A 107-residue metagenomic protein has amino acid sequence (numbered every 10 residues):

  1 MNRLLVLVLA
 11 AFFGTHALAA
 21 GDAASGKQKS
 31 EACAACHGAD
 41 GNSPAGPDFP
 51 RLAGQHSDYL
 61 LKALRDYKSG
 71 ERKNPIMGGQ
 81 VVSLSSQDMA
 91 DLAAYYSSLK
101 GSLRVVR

Functional and structural regions predicted by a protein language model:
M1-L4: Positively charged n-region of N-terminal signal peptides that target proteins for export
V6-T15: Bacterial N-terminal signal peptides
G14-S30, D40-D48, G101, V106-R107: Electrostatic cytochrome c docking/interface patches
A20, A39, Q80, Y95: Residue-level hotspots at or immediately adjacent to binding/recognition sites across diverse folds
D22, K29, H56, A63 (+2 more regions): Stable alpha-helical elements in mature extracytoplasmic
A23, N42-S69, G78-S83: Gly/Gly-Pro-rich "capping" loops immediately C-terminal to redox-active cysteine motifs in periplasmic/lumenal
E31-A39, L92: The canonical Cys-X-X-Cys-His
R72, V82-R107: C-terminal capping alpha-helices of c-type cytochrome domains
